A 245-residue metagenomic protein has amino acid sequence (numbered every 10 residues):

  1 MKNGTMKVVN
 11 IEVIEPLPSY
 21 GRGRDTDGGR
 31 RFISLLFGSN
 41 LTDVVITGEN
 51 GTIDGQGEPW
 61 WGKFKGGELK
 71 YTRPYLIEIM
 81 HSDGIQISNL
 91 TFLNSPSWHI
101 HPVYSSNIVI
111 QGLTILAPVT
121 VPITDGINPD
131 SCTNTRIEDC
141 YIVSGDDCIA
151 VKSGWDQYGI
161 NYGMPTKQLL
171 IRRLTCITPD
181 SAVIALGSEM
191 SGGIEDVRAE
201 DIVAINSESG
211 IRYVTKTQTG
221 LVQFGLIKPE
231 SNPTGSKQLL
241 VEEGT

Functional and structural regions predicted by a protein language model:
M1-T245: Extracellular/periplasmic carbohydrate-active domains that bind, remodel, or depolymerize complex polysaccharides
